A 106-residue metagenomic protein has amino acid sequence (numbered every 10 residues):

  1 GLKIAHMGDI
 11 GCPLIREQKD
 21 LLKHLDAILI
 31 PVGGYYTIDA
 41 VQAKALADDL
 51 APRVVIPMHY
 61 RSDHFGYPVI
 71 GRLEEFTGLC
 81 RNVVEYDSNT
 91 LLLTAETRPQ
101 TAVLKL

Functional and structural regions predicted by a protein language model:
G1-L50: Active-site-proximal loop/helix segments of hydrolase catalytic cores
V54-L106: Binuclear metal-ion centers of metallo-dependent hydrolases, dominated by the metallo-beta-lactamase
